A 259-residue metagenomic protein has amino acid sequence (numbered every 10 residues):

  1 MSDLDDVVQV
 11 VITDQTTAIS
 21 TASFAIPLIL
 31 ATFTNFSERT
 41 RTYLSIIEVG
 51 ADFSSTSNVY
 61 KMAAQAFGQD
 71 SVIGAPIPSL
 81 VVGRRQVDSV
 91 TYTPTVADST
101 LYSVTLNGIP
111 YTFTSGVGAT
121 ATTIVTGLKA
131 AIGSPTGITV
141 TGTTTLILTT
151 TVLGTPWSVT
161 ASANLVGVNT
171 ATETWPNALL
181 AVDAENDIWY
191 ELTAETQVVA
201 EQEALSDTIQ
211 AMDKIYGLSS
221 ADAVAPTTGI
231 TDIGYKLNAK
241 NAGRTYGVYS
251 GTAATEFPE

Functional and structural regions predicted by a protein language model:
M1-T91, V96: Extended assembly-interface regions of large multimeric machines
A18, T34-R39, P110-T112, T149 (+3 more regions): Short, surface-exposed beta-strand/loop "edge" segments at domain boundaries and coil↔beta transitions
E38, S45-F53, P94-T160: Extended, beta-strand-rich, solvent-exposed assembly scaffolds of outer structural proteins
S45-I46, P78-S79, T151, T155 (+2 more regions): Subunit-assembly interface segments of extracellular/virion macromolecular structures
I77, A130, D183-E259: A glycine- and small-residue-enriched flexible loop/hinge signal that marks low-structured segments
V82-S89, T151-L153, V166-A171: Short domain-boundary/entry signatures in modular proteins, especially in secreted/extracellular architectures
P94, V117-A119, N169-L179: Surface-exposed ligand/attachment interfaces on beta-rich extracellular proteins
D98, Y102-G108, N164-P176, Y246-V248 (+1 more regions): Bacterial flagellar/type III secretion structural subunits and associated motility module proteins, recognized via
